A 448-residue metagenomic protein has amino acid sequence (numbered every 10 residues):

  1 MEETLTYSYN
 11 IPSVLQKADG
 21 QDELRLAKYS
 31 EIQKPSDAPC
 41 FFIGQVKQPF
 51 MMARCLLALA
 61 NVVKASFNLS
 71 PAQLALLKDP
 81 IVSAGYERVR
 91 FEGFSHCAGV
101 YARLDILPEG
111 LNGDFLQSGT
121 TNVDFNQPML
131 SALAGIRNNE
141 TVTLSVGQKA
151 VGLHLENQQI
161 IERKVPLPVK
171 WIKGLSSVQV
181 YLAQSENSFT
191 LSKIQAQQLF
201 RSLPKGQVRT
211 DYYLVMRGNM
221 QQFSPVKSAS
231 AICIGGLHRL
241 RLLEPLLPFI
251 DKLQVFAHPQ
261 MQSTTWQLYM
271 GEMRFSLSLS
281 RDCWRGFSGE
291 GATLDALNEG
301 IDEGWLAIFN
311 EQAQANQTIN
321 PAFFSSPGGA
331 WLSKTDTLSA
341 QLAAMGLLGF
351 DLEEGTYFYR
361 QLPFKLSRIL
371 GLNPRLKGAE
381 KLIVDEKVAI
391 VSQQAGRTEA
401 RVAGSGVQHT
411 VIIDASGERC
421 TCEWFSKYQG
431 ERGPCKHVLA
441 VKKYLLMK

Functional and structural regions predicted by a protein language model:
M1-K448: Long, low-complexity, compositionally biased intrinsically disordered regions
